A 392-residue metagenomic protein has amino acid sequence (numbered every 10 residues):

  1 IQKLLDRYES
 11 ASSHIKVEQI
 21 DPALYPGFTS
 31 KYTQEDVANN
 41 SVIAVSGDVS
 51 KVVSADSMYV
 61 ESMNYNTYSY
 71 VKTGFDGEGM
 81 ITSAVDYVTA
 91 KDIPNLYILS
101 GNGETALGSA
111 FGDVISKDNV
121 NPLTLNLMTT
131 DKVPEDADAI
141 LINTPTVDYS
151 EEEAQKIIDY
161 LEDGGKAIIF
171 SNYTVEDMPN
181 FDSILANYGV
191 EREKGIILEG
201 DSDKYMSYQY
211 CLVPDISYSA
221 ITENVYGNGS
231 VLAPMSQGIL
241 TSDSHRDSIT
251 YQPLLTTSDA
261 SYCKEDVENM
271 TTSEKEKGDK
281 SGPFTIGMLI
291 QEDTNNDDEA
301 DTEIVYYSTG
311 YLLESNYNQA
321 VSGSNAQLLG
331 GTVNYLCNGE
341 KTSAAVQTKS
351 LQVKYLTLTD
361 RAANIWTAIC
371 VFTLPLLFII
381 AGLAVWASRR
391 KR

Functional and structural regions predicted by a protein language model:
I1-R392: Short, surface-exposed patches at the edges or C-terminal ends of soluble domains, predominantly
